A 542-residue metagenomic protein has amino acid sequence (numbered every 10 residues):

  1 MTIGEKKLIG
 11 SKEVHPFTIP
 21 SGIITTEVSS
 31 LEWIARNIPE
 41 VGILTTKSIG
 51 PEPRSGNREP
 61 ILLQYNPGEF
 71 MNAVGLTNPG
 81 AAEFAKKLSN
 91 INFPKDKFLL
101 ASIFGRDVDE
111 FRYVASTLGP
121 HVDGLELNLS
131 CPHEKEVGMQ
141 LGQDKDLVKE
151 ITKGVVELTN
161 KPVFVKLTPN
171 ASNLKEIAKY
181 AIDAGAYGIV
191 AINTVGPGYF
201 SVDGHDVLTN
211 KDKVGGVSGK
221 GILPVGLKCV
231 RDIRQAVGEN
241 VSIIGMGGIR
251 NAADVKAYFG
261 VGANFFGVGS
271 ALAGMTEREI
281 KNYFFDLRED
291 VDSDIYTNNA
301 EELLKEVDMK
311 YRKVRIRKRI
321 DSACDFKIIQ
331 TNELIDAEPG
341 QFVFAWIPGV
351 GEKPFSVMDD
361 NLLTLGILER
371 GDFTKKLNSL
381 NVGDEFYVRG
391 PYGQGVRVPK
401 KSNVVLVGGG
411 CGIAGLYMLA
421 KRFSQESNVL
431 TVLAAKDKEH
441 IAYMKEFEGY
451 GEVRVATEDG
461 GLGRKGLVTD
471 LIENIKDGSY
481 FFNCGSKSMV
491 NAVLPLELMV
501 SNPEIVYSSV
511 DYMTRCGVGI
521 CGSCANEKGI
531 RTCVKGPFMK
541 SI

Functional and structural regions predicted by a protein language model:
M1, V217-S242, R250-R312: Alpha/beta catalytic cores of nucleotide-metabolism and tRNA/nucleoside-modifying enzymes
S29-R36, F111-L118, A171-A184, Q235 (+3 more regions): Catalytic cores of alpha/beta
T46-P51, L129-C131, G188-G198, G248-I249 (+2 more regions): Glycine-rich phosphate-binding active-site loops on the catalytic face of alpha/beta enzymes
G56-P67, F200-V214, F265, S270-I295 (+1 more regions): C-terminal helical cap(s) of enzyme catalytic domains, especially alpha/beta-barrels
F70-A73, N78, P132-L147, I177-E239 (+2 more regions): Glycine/Thr-rich beta-alpha phosphate-binding loop at enzyme active sites
M309-D384: Ferredoxin-reductase
D372-T514: FNR/FR-type flavoprotein reductase catalytic core
G415, K487-M489, D511-P537: Local cysteine-cluster metal-coordination motifs and their immediate loop/turn environment, predominantly Fe-S cluster
